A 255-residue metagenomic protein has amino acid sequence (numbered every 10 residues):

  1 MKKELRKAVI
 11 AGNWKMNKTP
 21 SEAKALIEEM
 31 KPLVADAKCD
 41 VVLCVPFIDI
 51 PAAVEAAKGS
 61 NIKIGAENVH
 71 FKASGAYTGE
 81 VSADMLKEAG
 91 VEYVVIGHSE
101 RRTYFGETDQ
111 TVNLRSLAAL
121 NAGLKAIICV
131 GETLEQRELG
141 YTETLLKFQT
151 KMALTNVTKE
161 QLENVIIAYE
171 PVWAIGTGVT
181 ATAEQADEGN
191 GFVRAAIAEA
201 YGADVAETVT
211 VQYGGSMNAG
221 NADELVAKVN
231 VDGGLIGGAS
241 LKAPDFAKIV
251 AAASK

Functional and structural regions predicted by a protein language model:
M1-K255: Active-site loop-to-helix "anion-binding N-cap" substructures in soluble metabolic enzymes
